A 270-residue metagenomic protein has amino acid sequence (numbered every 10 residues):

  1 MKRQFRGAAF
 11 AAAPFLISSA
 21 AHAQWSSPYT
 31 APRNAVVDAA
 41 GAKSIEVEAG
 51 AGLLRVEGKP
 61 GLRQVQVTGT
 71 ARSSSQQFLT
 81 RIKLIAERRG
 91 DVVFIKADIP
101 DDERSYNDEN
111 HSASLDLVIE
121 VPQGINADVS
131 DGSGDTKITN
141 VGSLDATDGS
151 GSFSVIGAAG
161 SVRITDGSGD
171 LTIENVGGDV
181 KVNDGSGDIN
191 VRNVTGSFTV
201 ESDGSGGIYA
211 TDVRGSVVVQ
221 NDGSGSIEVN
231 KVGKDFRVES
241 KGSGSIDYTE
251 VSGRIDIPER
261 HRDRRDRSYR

Functional and structural regions predicted by a protein language model:
M1-F10: Bacterial N-terminal signal peptides that target proteins for export
K2, A21-D131, K137-T147, S154-D166 (+6 more regions): Acidic (Asp/Glu) and glycine-rich low-complexity loops/linkers that are typically intrinsically disordered
A9-S19: Bacterial N-terminal signal peptides
D212: Ca2+-coordinating acidic residues in Ca2+-binding motifs
